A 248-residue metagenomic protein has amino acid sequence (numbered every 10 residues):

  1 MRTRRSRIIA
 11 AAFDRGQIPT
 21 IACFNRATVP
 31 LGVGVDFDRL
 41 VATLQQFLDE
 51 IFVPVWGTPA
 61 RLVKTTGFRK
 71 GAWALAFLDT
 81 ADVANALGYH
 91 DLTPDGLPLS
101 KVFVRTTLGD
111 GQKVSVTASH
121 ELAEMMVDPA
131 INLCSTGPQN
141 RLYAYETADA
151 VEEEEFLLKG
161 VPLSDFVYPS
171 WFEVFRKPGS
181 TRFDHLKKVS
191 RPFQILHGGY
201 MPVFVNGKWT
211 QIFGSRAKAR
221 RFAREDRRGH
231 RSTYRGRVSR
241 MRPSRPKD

Functional and structural regions predicted by a protein language model:
M1-F77, P192, L196-Y200, F204-D248: A metal-dependent hydrolase signature that marks the N-terminal structural subdomain at the beginning of catalytic folds
A81-N85, Y89-P98, V102-Q112, P129-D248: Metalloprotease/metallohydrolase-associated module, dominated by Zn2+-dependent proteases
D110-A123: Short alpha-helix carrying the canonical HExxH Zn2+-binding catalytic motif
E124-D128: General alpha-helical segment detector with a strong preference for membrane-spanning helices and helix-boundary regions
